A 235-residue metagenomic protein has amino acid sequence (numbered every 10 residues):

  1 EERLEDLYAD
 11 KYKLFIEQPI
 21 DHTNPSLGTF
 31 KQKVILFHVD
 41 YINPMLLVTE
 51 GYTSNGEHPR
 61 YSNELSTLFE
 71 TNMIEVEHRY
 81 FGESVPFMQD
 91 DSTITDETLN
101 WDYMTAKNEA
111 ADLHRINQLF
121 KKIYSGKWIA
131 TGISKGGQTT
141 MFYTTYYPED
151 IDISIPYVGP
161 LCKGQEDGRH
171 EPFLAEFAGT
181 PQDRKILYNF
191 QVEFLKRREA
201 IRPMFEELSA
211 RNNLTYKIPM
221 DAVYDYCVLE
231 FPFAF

Functional and structural regions predicted by a protein language model:
E1-N72: Catalytic-loop region of hydrolases
D10, N63-F69, K122, Y143-D152: Short, surface-exposed basic-aromatic patches at helix termini and helix-loop junctions that form
L27, E57-S62, S84-M88, E97 (+3 more regions): Short, solvent-exposed loop/turn and secondary-structure capping segments
T53, R79-G82, L161: Alpha/beta-hydrolase active-site loop signature
S66-M88: Conserved alpha/beta-hydrolase
N100-I123: Alpha/beta-hydrolase active-site loop
Y124-S134: Alpha/beta-hydrolase fold nucleophile elbow
I133, F142-F235: Alpha/beta-hydrolase
